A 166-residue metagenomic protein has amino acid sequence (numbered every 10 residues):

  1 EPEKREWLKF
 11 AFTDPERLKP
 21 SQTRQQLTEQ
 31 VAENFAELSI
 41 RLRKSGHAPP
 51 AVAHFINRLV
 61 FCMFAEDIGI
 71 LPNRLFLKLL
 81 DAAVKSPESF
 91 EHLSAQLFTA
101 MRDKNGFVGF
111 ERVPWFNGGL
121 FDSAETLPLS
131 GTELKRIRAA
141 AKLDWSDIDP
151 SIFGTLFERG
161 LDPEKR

Functional and structural regions predicted by a protein language model:
K4-R166: Preference for the N-terminal adenyl/adenosyl cofactor-binding alpha/beta module
